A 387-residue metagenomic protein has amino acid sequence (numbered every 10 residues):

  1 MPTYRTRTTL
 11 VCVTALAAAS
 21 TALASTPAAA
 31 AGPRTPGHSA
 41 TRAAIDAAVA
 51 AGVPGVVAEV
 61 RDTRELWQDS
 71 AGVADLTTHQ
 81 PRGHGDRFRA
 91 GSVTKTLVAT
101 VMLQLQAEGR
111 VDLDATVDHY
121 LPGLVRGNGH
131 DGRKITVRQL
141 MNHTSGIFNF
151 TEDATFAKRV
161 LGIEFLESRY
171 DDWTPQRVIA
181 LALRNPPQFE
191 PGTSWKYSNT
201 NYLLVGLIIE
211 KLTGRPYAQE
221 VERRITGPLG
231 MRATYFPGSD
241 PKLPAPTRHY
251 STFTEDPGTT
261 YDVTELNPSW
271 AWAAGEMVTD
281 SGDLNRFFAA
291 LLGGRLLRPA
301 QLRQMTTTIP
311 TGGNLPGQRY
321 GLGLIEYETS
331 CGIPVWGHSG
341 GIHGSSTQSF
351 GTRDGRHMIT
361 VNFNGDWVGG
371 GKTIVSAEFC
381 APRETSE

Functional and structural regions predicted by a protein language model:
M1-A31: Secretory targeting and sorting signals
P2-R5, A29-S70, T259-E387: Catalytic loop of the DD-peptidase/beta-lactamase superfamily, centered on the K-T-G motif and neighboring
S39-I45, R64, R87-V117, Y202-E210 (+2 more regions): Active-site SXXK
P54, T78-Q139, F189-S198, W272: Short active-site loop at a secondary-structure junction that contains or immediately precedes the catalytic residue(s)
E59-R61, T116, E222: Outer-envelope exported proteins of Gram-negative bacteria
W67-D69, L97, F150, Y202 (+3 more regions): Aromatic/pi-system hotspot detector in well-structured domains
G129-V335, S339: Short, surface-exposed loop or secondary-structure junction motifs that flank catalytic or metal-binding residues
